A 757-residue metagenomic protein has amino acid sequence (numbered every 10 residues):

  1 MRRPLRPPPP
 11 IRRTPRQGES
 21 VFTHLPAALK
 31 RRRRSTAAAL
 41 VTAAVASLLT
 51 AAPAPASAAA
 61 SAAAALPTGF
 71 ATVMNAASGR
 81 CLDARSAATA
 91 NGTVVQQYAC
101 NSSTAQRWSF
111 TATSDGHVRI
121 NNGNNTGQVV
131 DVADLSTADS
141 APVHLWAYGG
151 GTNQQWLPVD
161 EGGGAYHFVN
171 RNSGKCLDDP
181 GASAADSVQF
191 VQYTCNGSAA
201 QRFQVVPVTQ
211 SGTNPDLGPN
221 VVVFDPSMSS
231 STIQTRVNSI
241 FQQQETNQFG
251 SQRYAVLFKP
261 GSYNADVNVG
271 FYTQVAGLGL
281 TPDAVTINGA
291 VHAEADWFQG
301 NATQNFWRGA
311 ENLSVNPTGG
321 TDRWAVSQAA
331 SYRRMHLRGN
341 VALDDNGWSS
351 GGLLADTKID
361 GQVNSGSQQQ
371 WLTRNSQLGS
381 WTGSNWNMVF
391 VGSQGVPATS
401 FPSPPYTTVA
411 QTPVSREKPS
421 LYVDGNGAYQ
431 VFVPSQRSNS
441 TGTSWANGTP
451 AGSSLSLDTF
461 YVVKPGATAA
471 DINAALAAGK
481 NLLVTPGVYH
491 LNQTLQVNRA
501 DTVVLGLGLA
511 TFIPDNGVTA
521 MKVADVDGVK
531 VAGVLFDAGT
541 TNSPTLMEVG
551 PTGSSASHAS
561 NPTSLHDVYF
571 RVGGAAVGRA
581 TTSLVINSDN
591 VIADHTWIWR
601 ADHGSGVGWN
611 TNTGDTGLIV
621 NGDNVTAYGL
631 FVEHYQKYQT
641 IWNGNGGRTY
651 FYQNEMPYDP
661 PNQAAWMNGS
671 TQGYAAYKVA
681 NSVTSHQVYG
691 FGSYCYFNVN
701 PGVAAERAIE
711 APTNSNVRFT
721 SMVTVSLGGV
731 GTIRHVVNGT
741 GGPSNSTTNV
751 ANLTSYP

Functional and structural regions predicted by a protein language model:
L5, I11-A60: Secretory targeting and sorting signals
F22, A62-T89, T104-A138, N153-A184 (+1 more regions): Extracellular glycan-recognition/adhesion modules and their associated mucin-like linkers
A71, F271-L280, Q304-N316, A330-G339 (+14 more regions): Right-handed parallel beta-helix
T72, C81, V94-V95, R107 (+30 more regions): Structural detector of coil-to-beta-strand junctions
G212-V222, N238-N247, L278, L372 (+4 more regions): Long, contiguous C-terminal flanking segments immediately downstream of a protein's structured core
P215-L257, A451-H490: Acidic Gly/Asp/Thr-rich repetitive segments characteristic of extracellular carbohydrate-active and adhesion proteins
Q234-G250, L257, S262-A276, V285-A329 (+6 more regions): Extracellular beta-strand-rich solenoid/capping regions of secreted or surface-exposed proteins that bind or remodel
Q244-Q248, G289-W297, G395-A398, V431 (+6 more regions): Acidic/polar low-complexity surface segments
